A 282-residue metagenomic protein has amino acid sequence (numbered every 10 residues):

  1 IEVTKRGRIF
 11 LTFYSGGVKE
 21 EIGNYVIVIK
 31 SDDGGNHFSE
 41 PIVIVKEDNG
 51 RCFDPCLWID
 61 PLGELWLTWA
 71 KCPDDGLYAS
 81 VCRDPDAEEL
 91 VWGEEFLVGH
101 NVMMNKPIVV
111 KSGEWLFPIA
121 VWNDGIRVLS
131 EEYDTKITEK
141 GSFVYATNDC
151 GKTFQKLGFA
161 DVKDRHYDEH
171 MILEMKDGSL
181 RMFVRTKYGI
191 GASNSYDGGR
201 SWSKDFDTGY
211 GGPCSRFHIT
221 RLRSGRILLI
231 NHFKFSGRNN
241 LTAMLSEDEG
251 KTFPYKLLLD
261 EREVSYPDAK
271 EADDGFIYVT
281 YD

Functional and structural regions predicted by a protein language model:
I1-D282: Asp-box/BNR beta-propeller blade signature and adjacent active/binding-site loops in extracellular glycan-interacting
